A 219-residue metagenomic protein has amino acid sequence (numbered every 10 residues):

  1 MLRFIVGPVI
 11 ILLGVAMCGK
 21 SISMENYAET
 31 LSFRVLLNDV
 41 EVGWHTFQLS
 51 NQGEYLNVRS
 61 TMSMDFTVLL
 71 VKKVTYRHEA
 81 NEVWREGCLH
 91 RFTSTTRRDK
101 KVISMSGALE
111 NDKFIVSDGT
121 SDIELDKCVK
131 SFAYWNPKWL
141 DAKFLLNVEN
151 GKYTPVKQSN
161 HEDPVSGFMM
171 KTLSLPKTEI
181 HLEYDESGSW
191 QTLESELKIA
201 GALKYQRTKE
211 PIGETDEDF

Functional and structural regions predicted by a protein language model:
M1-F4: Positively charged n-region of N-terminal signal peptides that target proteins for export
G7-A16: Bacterial N-terminal signal peptides
V15-Y27: Bacterial Sec-dependent signal peptides at the C-terminal "C-region" and cleavage site
N26-A28, T93-Y205, I212-F219: Solvent-exposed helix/loop surface patches that form functional interfaces
Y27-L109, G188: N-terminal mature ectodomain segment of secretory-pathway/periplasmic proteins
